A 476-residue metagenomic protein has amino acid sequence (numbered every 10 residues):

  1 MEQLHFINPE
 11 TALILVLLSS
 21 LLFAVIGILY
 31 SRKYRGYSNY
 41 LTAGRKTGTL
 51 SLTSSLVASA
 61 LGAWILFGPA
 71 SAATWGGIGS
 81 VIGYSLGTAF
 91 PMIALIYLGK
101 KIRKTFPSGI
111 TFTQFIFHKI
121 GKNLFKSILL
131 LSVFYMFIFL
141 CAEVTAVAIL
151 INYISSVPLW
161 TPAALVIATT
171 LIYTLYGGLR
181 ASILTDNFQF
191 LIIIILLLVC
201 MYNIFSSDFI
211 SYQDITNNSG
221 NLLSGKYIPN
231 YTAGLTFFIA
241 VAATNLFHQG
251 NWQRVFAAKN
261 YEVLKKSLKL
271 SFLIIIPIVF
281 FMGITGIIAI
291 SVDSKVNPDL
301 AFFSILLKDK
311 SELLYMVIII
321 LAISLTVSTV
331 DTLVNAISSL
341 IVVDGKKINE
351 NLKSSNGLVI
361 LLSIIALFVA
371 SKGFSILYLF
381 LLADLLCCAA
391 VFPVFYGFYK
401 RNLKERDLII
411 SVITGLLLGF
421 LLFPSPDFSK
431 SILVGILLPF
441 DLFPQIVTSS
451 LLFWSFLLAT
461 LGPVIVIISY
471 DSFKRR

Functional and structural regions predicted by a protein language model:
M1-R476: Membrane-embedded helix-loop-helix hairpins and adjacent transmembrane boundary segments in multi-pass transporters
